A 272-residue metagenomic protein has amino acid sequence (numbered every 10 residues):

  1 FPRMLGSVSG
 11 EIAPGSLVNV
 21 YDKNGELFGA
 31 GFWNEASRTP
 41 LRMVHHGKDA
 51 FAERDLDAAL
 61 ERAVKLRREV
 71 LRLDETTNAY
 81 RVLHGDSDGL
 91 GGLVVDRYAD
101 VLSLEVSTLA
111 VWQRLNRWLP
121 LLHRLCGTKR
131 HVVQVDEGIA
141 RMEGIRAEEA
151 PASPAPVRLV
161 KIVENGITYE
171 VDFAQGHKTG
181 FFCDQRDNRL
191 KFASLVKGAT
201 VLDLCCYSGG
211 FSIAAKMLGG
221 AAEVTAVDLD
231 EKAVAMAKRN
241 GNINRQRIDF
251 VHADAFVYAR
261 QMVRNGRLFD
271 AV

Functional and structural regions predicted by a protein language model:
F1-A99: Non-catalytic accessory regions of SAM-dependent methyltransferases
E35, T108-A110, Q175: A short beta-strand motif that forms part of the nucleic acid-binding face of small beta-barrel RNA-binding folds
A52-A59, A110-W118: Short amphipathic alpha-helical segments
R54-A58, R62-T76, G127-E143, A193-G219 (+1 more regions): A short, charged
A63, L121-L125, N240: Conserved short hydrophobic interaction patches
L83-D96, W112-F182, L190: Non-catalytic substrate-recognition/targeting regions of SAM-dependent transferases
V101-V106: Carbohydrate-binding surface patches
A150, P154-V272: Rossmann-like S-adenosyl-L-methionine
